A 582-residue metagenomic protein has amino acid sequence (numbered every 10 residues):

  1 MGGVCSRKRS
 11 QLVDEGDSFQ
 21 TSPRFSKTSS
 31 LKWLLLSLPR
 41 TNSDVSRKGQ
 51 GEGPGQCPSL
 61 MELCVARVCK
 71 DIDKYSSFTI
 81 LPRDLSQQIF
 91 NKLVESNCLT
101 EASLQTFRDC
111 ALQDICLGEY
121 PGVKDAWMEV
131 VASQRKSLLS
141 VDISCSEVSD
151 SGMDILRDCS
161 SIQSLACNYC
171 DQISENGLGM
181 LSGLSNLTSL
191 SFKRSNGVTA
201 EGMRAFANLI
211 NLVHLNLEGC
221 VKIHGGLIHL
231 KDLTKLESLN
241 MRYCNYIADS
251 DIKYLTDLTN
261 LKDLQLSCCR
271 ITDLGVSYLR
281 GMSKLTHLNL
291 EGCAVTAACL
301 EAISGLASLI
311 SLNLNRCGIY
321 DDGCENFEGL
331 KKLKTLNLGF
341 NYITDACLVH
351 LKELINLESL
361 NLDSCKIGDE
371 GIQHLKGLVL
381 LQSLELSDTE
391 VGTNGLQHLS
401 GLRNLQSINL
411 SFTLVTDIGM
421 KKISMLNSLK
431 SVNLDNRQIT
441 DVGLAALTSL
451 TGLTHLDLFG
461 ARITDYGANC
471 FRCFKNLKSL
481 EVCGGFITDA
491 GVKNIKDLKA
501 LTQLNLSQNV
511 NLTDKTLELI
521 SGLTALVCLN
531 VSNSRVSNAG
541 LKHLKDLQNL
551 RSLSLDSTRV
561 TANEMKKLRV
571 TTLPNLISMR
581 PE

Functional and structural regions predicted by a protein language model:
M1-Q11, S18, P23, V295 (+5 more regions): Long, low-complexity, Ser/Thr- and acidic/proline-rich intrinsically disordered regions
G2-S140: Cullin-RING E3 adaptor/co-adaptor recruitment helices
C5-Q50, T524-S534, L547-E582: Leucine-rich repeat domain C-terminal region
E95-E101, P121-A126, S146-M153, D171-N176 (+16 more regions): Short, solvent-exposed loop/turn at the beta-strand->alpha-helix junction within individual leucine-rich repeat
E95-L209, V213-G219, I228-D232, L239: Alpha-solenoid helical-repeat scaffolds
Q113-G118, L139-I143, Q163-N168, L187-K193 (+16 more regions): Conserved hydrophobic beta-strand positions in leucine-rich repeat
Q134-R135, D158-S160, L181-L187, F206-I210 (+18 more regions): Leucine-rich repeat
G452, F459, N476, C483 (+1 more regions): Ankyrin-repeat and related helical/solenoid repeat scaffolds used for protein-protein interactions
